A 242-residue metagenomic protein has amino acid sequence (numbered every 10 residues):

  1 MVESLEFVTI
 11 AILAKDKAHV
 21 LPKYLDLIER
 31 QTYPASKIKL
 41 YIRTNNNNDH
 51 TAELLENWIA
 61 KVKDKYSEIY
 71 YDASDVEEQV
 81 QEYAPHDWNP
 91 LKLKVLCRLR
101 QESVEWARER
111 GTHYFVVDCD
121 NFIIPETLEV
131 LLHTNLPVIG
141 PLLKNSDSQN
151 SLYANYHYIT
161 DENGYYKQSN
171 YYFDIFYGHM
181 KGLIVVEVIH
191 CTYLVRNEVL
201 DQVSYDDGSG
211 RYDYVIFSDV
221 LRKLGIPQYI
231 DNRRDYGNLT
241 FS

Functional and structural regions predicted by a protein language model:
F7-T9, K39, I216: Cell-envelope/extracellular polymer assembly enzymes that use nucleotide-activated donors
K17-Q31, E53-L54: Short, well-formed alpha-helical segments that are part of the catalytic scaffolds of diverse glycosyltransferases
D26-K37, N47, W58-K61: Short, acidic, metal-binding catalytic loop of nucleotide-sugar glycosyltransferases
S36-N46, Y70-D75: Short beta-strand/loop segment that forms part of the nucleotide-sugar
H50, C97, Q101, E105 (+1 more regions): Acidic donor-binding/catalytic loop of UDP-sugar-dependent glycosyltransferases, especially processive GT2
L55-G111: Active-site-proximal specificity loops/subdomain of glycosyltransferases
V104, I124-D206: Conserved catalytic core of nucleotide-sugar-dependent glycosyltransferases
H179-S242: C-terminal catalytic/acceptor-binding lobe
